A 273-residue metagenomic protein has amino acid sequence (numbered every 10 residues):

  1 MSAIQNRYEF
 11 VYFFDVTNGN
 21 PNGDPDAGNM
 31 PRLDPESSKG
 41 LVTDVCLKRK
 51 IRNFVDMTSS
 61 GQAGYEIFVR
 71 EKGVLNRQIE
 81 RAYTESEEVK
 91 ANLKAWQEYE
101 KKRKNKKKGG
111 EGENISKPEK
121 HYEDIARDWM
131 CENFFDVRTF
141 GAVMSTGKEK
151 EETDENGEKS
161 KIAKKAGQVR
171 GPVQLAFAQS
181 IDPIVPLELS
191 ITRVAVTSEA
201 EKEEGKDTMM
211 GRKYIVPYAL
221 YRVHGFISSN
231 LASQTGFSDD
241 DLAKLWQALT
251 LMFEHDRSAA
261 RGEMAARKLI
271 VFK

Functional and structural regions predicted by a protein language model:
M1-K273: RNA-binding basic/glycine-rich loop and surface signature characteristic of RAMP-family CRISPR effectors
